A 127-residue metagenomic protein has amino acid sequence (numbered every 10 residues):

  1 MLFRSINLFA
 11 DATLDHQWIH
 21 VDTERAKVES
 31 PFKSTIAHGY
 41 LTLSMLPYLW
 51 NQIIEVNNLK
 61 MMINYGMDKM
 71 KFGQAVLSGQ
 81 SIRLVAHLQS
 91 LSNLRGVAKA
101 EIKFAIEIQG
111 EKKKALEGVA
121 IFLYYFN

Functional and structural regions predicted by a protein language model:
M1-L2: Short, small-residue-biased leader/transition segments that mark boundaries at the very start of proteins
F9-Q17, A37-L59: Active-site helix/loop of acyl-thioester processing domains in fatty-acid/polyketide metabolism, spanning hotdog-fold
W18-R25, N58-I63: A short, aromatic/hydrophobic, helix- or strand-capping loop or linear motif that either lines the entrance/gate
T23-L43: A conserved, well-ordered hydrophobic junction motif at loop->secondary-structure transitions
S30-S34, P47-V85: Hydrophobic beta-strand-centered segment that forms part of the acyl-chain substrate-binding groove
V76-N127: HotDog/MaoC-like acyl-thioester-processing domains
